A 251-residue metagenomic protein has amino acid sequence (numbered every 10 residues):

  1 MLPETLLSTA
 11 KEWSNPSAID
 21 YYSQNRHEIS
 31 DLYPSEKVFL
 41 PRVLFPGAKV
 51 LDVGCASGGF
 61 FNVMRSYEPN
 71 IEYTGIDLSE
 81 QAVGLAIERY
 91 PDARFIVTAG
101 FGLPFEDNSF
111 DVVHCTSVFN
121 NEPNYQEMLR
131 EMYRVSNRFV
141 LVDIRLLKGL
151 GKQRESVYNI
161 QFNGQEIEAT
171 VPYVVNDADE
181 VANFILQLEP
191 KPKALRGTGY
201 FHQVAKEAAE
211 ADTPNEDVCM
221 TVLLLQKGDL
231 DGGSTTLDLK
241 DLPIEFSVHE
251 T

Functional and structural regions predicted by a protein language model:
M1-Y21: N-terminal, positively charged/glycine-rich alpha-helical extensions of SAM-dependent methyltransferases
S30-P46: Conserved alpha-helix/loop element of class I SAM-dependent methyltransferases that forms part of the SAM/SAH-binding
G47-A56: Conserved class I S-adenosyl-L-methionine
S57-G102: Class I SAM-dependent methyltransferase SAM/SAH-binding core
H114: A conserved beta-strand element that flanks and buttresses the S-adenosyl-L-methionine
Q126-F139: A short glycine-rich, Lys/Arg-flanked "PGG" loop and its adjoining helix->strand segment in the class I
L141-E166: Conserved class I S-adenosyl-L-methionine
T170-T198: Short alpha-helix
